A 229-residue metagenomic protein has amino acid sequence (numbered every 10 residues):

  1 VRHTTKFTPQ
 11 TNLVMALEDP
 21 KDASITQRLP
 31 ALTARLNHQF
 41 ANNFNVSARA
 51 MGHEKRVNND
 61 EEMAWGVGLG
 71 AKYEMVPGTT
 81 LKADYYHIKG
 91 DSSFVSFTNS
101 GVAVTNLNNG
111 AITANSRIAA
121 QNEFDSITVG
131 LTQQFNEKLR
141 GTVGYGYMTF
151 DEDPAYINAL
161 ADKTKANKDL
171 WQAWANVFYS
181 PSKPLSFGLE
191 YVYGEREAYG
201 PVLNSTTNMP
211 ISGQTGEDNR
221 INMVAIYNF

Functional and structural regions predicted by a protein language model:
V1, A34, V67-L69, V129 (+3 more regions): Membrane-embedded beta-strands of outer-membrane beta-barrel proteins, especially the hydrophobic/small aromatic
R2-L17: Parallel beta-helix/beta-solenoid
Q10-N12, A34-W171: Detector for outer-membrane/organellar transmembrane beta-barrel domains, recognizing the amphipathic beta-strand
A16-K21, V177: Mobile, glycine-rich extracellular loop/lid and propeptide segments that shape or gate substrate/ligand access
P154-Y156, G188, E197-Q214: A glycine-biased, small/acidic residue-tolerant capping/turn segment at secondary-structure junctions
N176-V192, R196-A198: C-terminal closing repeat unit and adjoining cap/tail of repeat-based domains
Y179, Y191, G213-F229: Outer-membrane beta-barrel "beta-signal"
